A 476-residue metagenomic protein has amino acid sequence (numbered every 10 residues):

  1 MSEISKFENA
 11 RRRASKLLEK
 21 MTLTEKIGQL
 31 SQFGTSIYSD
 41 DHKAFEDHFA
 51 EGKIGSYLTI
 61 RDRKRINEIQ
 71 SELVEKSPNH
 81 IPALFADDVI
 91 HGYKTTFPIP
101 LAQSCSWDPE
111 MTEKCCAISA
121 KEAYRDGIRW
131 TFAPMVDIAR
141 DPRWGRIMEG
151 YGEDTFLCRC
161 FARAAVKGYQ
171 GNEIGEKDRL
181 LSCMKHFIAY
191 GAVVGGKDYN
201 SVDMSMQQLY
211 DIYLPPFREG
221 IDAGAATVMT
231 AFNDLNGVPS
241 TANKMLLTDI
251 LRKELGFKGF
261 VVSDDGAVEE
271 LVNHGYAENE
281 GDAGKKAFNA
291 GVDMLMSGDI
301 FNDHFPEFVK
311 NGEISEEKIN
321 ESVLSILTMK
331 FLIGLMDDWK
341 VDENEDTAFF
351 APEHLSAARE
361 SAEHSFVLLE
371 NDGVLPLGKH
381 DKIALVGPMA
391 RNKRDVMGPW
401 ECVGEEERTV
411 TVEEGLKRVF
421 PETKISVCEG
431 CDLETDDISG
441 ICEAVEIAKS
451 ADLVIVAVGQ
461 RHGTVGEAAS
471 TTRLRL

Functional and structural regions predicted by a protein language model:
M1-L476: Glycoside hydrolase catalytic-domain context in secreted enzymes
